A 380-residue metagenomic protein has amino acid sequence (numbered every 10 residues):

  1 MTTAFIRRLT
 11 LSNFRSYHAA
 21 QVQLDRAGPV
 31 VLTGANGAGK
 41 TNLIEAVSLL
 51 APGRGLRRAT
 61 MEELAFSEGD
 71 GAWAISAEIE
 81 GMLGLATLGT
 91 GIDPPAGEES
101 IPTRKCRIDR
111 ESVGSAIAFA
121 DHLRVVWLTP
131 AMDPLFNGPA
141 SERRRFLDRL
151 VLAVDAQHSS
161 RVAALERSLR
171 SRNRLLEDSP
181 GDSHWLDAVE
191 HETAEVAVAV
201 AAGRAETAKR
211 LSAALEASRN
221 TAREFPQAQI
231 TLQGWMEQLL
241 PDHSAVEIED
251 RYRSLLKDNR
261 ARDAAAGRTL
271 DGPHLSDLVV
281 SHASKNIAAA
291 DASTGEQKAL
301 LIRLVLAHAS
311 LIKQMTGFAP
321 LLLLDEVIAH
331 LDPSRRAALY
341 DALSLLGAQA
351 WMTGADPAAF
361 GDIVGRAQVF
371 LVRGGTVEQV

Functional and structural regions predicted by a protein language model:
M1-A35, L49, W185-L321, H330-S334 (+3 more regions): Conserved NTPase motor "head" modules and their coupling/switch loops across ABC/AAA+ ATPases, GTPases, and GHKL ATPases
K40: Conserved lysine of the Walker
V47, A367-F370: Conserved short hydrophobic beta-strand within the ABC ATPase nucleotide-binding domain
P52-E142, D148-H158, K209, A213-E216 (+2 more regions): Nucleotide-state sensing region of NTPase/ATPase domains
M132-A222, Q233: An accessory alpha-helical subdomain
D325-V327: Walker B catalytic acidic pair
T353-A355: H-loop/switch region of ABC-family ATPase nucleotide-binding domains
